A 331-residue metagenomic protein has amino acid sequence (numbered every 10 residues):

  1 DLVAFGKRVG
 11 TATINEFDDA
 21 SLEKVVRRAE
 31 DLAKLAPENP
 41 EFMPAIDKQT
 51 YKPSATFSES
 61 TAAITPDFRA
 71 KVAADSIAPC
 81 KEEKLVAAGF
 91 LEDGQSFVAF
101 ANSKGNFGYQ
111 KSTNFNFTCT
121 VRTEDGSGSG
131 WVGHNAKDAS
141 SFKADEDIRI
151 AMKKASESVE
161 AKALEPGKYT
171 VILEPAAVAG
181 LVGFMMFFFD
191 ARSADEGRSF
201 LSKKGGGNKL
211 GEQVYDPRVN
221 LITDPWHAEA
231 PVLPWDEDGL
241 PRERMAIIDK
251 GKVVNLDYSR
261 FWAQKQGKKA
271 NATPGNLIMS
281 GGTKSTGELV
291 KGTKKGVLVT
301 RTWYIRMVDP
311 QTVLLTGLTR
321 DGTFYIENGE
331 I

Functional and structural regions predicted by a protein language model:
D1-L233, L240-E243, D249-K252, G275 (+1 more regions): Active-site bordering "gate/hinge" segments that shape substrate access to catalytic or cofactor-binding pockets
K52, G206-I331: Dual-mode signal for accessory low-complexity, basic/Gly-rich regions
